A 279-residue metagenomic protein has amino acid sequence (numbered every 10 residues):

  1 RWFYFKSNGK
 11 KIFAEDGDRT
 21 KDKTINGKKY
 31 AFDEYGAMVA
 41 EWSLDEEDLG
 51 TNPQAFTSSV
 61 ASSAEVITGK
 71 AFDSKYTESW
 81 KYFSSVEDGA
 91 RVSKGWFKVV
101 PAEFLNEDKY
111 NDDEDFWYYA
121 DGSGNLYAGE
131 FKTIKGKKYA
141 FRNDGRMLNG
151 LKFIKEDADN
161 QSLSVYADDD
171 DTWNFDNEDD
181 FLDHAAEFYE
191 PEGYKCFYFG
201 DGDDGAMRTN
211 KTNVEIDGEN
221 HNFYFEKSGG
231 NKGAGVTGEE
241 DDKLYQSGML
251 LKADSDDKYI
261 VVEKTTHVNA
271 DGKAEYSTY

Functional and structural regions predicted by a protein language model:
R1-Y279: Extracellular adhesion/carbohydrate-binding repeat motifs centered on closely spaced tryptophans
